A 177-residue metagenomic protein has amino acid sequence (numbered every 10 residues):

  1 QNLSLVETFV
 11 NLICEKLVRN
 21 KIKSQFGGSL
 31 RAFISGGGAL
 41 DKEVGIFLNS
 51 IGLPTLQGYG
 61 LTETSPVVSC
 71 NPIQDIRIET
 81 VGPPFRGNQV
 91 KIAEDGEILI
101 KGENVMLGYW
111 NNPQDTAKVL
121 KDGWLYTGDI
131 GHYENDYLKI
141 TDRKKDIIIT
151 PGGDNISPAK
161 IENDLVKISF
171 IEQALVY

Functional and structural regions predicted by a protein language model:
Q1-I76, I171-E172: Gly/Ser/Thr-rich phosphate-binding loop
N20, E79, Q114, N163: Active-site phosphate/pyrophosphate- and oxyanion-stabilizing loops and adjacent acidic/basic residues in soluble
G37, G60, G82, D129 (+1 more regions): Active-site glycine-centered loops adjacent to acidic/histidine catalytic or metal-binding residues that shape
P84-T150, K167: Conserved ATP-binding/catalytic segment of the ANL
L165-A174: Short acidic amphipathic segments
